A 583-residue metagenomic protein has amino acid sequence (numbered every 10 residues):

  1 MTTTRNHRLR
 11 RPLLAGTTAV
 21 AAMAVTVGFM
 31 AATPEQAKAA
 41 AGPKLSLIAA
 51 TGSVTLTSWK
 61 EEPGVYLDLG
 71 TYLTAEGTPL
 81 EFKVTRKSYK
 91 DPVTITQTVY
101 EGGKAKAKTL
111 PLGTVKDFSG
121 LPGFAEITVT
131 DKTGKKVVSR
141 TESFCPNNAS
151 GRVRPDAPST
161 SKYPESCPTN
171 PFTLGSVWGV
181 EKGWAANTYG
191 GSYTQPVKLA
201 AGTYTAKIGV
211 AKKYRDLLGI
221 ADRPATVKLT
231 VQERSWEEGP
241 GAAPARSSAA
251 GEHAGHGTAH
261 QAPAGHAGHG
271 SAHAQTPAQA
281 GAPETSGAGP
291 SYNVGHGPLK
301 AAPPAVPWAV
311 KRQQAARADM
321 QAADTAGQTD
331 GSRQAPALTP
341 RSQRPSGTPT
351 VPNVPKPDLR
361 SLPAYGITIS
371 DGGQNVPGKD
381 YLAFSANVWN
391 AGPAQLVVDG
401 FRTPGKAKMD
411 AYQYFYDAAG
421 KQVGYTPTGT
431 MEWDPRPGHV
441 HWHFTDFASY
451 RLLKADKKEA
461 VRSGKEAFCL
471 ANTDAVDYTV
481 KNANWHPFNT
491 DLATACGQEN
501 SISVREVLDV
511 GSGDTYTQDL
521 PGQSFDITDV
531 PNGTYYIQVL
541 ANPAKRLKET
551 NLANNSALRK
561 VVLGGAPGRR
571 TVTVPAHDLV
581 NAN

Functional and structural regions predicted by a protein language model:
M1-A37: Secretory targeting and sorting signals
T4, T26, A254-G255, G281 (+2 more regions): Activation corresponds to long, low-complexity, non-globular regions
K38-P63, D68, W236-S247, G251 (+8 more regions): Boundary/junction segments of secreted and surface-exposed precursor proteins
A40, L47-I48, K135-S139, P171-N187 (+5 more regions): Beta-sandwich strand segments
K60-F118, T368-D371, D380-H441, R451-D456 (+1 more regions): Short amphipathic, basic-aromatic surface patches that mediate peripheral association with negatively charged
A125, D131-T205, A211-K212, F447-A448 (+2 more regions): Exoplasmic/lumenal beta-rich domain surfaces
L217-H269, Q279, P303-P304, A419 (+1 more regions): Short beta-strand elements
